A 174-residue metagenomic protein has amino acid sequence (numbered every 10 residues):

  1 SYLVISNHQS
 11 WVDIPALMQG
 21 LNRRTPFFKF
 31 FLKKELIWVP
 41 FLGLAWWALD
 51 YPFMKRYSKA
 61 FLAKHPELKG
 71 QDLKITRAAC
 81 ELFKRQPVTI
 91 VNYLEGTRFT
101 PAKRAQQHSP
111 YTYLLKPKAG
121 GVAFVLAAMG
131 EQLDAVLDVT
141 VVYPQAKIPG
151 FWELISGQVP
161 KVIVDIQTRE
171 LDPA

Functional and structural regions predicted by a protein language model:
S1, K34, A79-K84: Multipass alpha-helical transmembrane domains of eukaryotic endomembrane proteins
Y2-H65: Catalytic core of membrane glycerolipid acyltransferases/transacylases, capturing the structured, soluble-facing
I14, T76-R77, K118-A123: Conserved glycosyltransferase catalytic-site signature
G20-L21, A79-F83, A128-M129: Hydrophobic helix-cap positions at the C-terminus of alpha-helices in RecA-like/P-loop ATPase nucleotide-binding cores
I37-Y57, K84-P173: A cross-family acyltransferase "interaction/gating" segment
F61-Q71, A105-T112: Short, flexible/disordered intra-domain loops and linkers
L68-E81: A Trp-anchored, charged/polar loop motif used as the substrate-binding/catalytic surface of acyl/ester-handling
